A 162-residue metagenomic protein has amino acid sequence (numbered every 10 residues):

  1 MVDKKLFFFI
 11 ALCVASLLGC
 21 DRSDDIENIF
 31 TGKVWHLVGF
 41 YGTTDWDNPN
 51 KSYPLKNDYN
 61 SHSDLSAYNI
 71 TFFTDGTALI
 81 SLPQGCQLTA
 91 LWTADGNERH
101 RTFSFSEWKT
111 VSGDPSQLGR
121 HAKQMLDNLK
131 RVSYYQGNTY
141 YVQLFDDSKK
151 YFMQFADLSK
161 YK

Functional and structural regions predicted by a protein language model:
M1-L18: Sec-dependent bacterial lipoprotein signal peptides
C20-K162: Lipid interaction determinants
